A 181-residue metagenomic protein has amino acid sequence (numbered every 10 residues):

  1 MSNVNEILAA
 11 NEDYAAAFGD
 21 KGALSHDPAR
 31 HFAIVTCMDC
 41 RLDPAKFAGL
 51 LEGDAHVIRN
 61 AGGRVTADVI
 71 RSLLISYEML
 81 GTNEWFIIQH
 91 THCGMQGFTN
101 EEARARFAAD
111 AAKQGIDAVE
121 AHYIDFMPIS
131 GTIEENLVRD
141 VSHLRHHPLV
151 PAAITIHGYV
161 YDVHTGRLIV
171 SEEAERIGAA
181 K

Functional and structural regions predicted by a protein language model:
M1-P28, G63-V65, I75-L80, M95-K181: Divalent-metal-activated hydrolytic enzyme cores
E6, F32-T36, E84: Short, hydrophobic/glycine-enriched beta-strand segments
N11, I34, I58, I87 (+1 more regions): Divalent metal-coordination and catalytic microenvironments
A17, K21-R71: Conserved beta-strand-loop surface patch within small alpha/beta domains used for substrate/adaptor or ligand engagement
C37, H90, Y161: Short, well-ordered beta-to-alpha junction loops that form the rim of enzyme active sites and present histidine/acidic
R41, C93-G94: Solvent-exposed loop/turn segments at secondary-structure junctions within structured extracellular/periplasmic domains
D54, E84-W85: The start of beta-strands in P-loop NTPase/AAA+ ATPase cores
W85-C93: Histidine-centered catalytic micro-motifs
